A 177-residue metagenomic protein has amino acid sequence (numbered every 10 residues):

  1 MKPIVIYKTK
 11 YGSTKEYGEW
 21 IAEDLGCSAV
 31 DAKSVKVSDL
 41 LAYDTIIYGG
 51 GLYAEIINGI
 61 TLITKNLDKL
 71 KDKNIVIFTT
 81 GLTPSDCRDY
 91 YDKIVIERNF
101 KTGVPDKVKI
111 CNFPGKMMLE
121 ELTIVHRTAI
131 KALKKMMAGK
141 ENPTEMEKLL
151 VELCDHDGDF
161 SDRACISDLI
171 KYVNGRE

Functional and structural regions predicted by a protein language model:
M1-D72, S167-E177: N-terminal beta1-alpha1-beta2 submodule of the flavodoxin-like/Rossmannoid cofactor-binding fold
D24, E55-E177: FMN-binding flavodoxin-like domain, especially the glycine-rich phosphate-binding loop
